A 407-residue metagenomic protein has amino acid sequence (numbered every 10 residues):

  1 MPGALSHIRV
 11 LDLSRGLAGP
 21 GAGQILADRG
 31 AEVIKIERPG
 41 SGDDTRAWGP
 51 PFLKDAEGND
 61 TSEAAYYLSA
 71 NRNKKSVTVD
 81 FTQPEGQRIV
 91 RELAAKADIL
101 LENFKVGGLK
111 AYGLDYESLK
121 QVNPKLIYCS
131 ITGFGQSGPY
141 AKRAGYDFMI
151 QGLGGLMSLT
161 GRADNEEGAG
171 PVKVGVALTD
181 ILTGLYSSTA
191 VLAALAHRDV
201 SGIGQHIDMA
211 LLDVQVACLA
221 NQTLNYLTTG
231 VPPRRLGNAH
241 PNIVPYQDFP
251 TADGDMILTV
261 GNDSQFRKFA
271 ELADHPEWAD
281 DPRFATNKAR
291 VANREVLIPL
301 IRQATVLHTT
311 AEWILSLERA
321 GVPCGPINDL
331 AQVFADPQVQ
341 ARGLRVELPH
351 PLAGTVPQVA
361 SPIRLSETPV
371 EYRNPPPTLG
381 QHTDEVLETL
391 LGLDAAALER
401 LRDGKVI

Functional and structural regions predicted by a protein language model:
M1-A190, A194-V200, T378, D384-I407: N-terminal helix-loop segment corresponding to the beta1-alpha1 unit of nucleotide/adenylate-binding folds
V33-I36, E318-Q332, L393-L398: Short, well-structured beta-strand/strand-turn elements
G40, F134-G135, L211-V216, D253 (+2 more regions): Glycine-rich beta-alpha junction loops
Q136, E166-A177, D199-Q215, R234-P241 (+1 more regions): Conserved Rossmann-fold dehydrogenase catalytic segment
R162, G184-G204, A217-T228, A270-E277: Oxidoreductase and adenylate-handling cofactor-binding alpha/beta cores
N242-A320, C324: Aromatic-enriched alpha-helical interface/lid elements that frame and gate functional surfaces
A285, P349, A353-R400: Flexible, small-/acidic-enriched active-site or ligand-binding loops
R319-R373: A glycine-rich dinucleotide-binding beta-alpha-beta segment and adjacent secondary-structure elements that constitute
